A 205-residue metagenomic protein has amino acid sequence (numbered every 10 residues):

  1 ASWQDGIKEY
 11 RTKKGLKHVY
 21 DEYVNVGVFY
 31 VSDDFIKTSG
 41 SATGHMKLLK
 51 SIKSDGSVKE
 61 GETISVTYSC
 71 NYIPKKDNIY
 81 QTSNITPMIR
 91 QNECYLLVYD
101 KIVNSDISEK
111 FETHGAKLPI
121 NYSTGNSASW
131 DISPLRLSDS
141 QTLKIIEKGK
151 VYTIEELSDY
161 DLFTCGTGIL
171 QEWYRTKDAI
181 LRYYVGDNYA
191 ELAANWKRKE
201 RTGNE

Functional and structural regions predicted by a protein language model:
A1-Y23, Y183-G203: OB/S1-fold single-stranded nucleic-acid-binding modules and their adjacent gly/ser/pro-rich low-complexity linkers
T12-G15, V31, S83: Short structured motifs
D21, T38, S57-K59, P87-Q91: Extracellular/periplasmic catalytic domains that process cell-envelope and extracellular macromolecules
E22-I52: Structural detector for short beta-strands of small beta-barrel domains
D34-K37, S51-S54, C70-P74, I102-S105: Solvent-exposed loop/turn segments at secondary-structure junctions within structured extracellular/periplasmic domains
K59-T86: Beta-strand/loop nucleic-acid-binding surfaces
N78-E205: Netrin-like (NTR/C345C) domain of secreted extracellular proteins
